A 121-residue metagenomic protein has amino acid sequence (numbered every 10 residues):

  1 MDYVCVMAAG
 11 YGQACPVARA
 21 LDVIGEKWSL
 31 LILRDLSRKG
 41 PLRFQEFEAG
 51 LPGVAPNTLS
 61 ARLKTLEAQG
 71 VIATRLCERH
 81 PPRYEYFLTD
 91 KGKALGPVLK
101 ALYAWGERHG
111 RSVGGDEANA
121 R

Functional and structural regions predicted by a protein language model:
M1-A8: Short, intrinsically disordered or compositionally biased N-terminal tails of bacterial proteins
Y11, C15-A55: N-terminal helix-turn-helix DNA-binding core of bacterial DNA-binding proteins
A20, S29-D35, R62, A94 (+1 more regions): Residue-level recognition of specific faces of alpha-helices
G25, E78-A101: Basic, amphipathic "hinge/linker" alpha-helix immediately C-terminal to the N-terminal HTH DNA-binding motif
Q45-H80: Canonical helix-turn-helix DNA-binding module
A94-R121: Amphipathic alpha-helical dimerization/coiled-coil segments that flank or bridge DNA-binding/regulatory modules
